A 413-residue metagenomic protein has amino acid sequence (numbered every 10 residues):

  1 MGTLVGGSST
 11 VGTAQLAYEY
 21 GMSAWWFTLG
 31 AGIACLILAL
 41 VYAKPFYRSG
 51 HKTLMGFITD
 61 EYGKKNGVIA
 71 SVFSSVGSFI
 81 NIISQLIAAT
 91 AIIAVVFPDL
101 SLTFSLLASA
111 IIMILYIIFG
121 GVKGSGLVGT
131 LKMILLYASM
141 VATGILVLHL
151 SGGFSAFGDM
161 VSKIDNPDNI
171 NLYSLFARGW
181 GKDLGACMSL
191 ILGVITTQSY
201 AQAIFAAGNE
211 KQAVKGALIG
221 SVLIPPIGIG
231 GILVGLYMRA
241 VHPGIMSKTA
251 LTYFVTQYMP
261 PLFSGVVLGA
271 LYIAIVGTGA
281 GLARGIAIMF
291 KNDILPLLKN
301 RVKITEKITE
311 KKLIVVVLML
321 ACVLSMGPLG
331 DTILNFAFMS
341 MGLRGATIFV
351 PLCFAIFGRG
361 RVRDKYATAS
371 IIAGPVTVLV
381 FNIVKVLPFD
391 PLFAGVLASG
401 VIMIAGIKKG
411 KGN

Functional and structural regions predicted by a protein language model:
M1, I33-A34, K64-G77, L106-S109 (+3 more regions): Select transmembrane alpha-helical segments in multipass membrane proteins
G7-Y18, M22-S23, N81-I92, I117-K123 (+6 more regions): Transmembrane helix-loop junctions in multi-pass membrane proteins
G12-S23, T59, I134-S264: Loop-to-helix junctions at membrane interfaces in multi-pass transport proteins
W25-G120, S189, I273-A280, V302: Helix-loop-helix module between adjacent transmembrane segments
Y42-Y47, A88-V96, I111-K132, A203-N209 (+2 more regions): Membrane-water interface regions at transmembrane-helix termini and the short interhelical loops of multi-pass membrane
K64-V68, L223, K291-D331, G395: Loop-to-transmembrane helix boundary motifs in multi-pass membrane proteins
S78-L86, I92-V95, D99-F104, A108 (+8 more regions): Hydrophobic alpha-helical segments and their helix-loop junctions in multi-pass secondary transporters
D364-N413: A generic transmembrane alpha-helix motif of multi-pass inner-membrane proteins
